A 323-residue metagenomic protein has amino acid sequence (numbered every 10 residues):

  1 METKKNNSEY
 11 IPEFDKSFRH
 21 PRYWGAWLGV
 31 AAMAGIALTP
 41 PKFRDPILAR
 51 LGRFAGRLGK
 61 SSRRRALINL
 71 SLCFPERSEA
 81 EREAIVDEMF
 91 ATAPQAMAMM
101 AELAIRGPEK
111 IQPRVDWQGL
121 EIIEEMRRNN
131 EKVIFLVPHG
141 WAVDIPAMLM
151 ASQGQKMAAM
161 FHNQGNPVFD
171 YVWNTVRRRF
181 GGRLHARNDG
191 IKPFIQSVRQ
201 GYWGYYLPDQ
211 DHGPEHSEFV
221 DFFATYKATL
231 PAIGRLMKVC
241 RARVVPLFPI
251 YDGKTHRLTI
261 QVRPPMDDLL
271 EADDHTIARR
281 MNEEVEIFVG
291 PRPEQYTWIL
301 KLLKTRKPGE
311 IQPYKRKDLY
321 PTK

Functional and structural regions predicted by a protein language model:
E2-R19, E83-D87, E124-R128, S152 (+1 more regions): Non-catalytic C-terminal accessory region of glycerolipid acyltransferases and related lyso-lipid remodeling enzymes
E2-V137, D170-V172, G181, K323: Membrane-anchoring hydrophobic helices of lipid-metabolizing enzymes
A31, R65, E121, I145 (+4 more regions): Short Gly/charged-rich anion-binding patches and loops
D116, H185, R263: General small-molecule cofactor/ligand-binding pocket signal
N129-N188, P214-D221, T225, T255: Catalytic core of membrane glycerolipid acyltransferases/transacylases, capturing the structured, soluble-facing
